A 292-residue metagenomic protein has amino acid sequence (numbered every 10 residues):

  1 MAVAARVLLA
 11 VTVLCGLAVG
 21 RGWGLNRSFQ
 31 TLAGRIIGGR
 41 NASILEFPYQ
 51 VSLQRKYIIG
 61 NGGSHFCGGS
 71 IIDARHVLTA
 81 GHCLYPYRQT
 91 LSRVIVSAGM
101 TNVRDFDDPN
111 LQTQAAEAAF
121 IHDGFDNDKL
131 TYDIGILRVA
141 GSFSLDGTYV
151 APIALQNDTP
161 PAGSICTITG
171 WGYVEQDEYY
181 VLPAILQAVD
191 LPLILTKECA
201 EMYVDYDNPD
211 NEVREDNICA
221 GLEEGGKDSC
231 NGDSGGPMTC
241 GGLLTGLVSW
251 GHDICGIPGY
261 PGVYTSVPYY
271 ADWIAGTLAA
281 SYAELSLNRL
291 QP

Functional and structural regions predicted by a protein language model:
A2-L78, I95, M100, E284-P292: Protease-domain processing segments flanking chymotrypsin-fold serine proteases, especially trypsin-like
F29-A33, L53-K56, V77-A80, Y85-N127 (+2 more regions): Conserved H-D interstitial segment of serine endopeptidase catalytic domains
G34, Q50-S64, T167-P292: Extracellular trypsin-like serine protease catalytic domains
N41-E46, I71, R88-T90, N127-T131 (+4 more regions): Extracellular/periplasmic catalytic domains that process cell-envelope and extracellular macromolecules
E46-P48, L91-R93, A98, L111 (+3 more regions): Extracytoplasmic
F66-G68, R93-I95, L111-A118, P152 (+2 more regions): Well-ordered beta-strand positions in beta-sheet-rich domains
F120-D126, S142-D190: Active-site substrate-binding loop(s) of clan PA
G135-S142: Conserved beta strand-loop-helix elements of the APE1-like EEP
